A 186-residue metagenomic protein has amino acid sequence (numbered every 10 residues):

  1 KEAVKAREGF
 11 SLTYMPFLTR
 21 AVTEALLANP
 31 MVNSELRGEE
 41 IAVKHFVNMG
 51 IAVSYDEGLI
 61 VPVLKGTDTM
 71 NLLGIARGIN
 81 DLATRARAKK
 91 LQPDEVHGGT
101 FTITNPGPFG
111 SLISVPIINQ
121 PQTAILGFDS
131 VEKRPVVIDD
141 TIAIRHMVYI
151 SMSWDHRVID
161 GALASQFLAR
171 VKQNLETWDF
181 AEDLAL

Functional and structural regions predicted by a protein language model:
K1-L186: C-terminal catalytic/motor cores of large multi-domain enzyme assemblies
